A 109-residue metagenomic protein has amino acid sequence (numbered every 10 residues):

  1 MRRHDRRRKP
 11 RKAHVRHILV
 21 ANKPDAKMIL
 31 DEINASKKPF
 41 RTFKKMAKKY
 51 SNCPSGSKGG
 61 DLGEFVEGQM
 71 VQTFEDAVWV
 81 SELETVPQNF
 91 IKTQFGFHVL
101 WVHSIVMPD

Functional and structural regions predicted by a protein language model:
M1-A21, K49-Y50, T73-D109: Proteostasis/folding factors centered on peptidyl-prolyl cis-trans isomerases
D5-P10, E32-R41: Phosphate-binding glycine-rich loops and adjacent basic patches that engage nucleotide phosphates, nucleic-acid
H14-L19, K27-K37, D61-E64: Second-shell loop/turn segments in exported
D25-M28, T42, T73, A77: Exposed alpha-helical structural elements
D31, G59-G60, I91, D109: A generic "cationic amphipathic patch" detector
A35-T73: Peptidyl-prolyl cis-trans isomerase
